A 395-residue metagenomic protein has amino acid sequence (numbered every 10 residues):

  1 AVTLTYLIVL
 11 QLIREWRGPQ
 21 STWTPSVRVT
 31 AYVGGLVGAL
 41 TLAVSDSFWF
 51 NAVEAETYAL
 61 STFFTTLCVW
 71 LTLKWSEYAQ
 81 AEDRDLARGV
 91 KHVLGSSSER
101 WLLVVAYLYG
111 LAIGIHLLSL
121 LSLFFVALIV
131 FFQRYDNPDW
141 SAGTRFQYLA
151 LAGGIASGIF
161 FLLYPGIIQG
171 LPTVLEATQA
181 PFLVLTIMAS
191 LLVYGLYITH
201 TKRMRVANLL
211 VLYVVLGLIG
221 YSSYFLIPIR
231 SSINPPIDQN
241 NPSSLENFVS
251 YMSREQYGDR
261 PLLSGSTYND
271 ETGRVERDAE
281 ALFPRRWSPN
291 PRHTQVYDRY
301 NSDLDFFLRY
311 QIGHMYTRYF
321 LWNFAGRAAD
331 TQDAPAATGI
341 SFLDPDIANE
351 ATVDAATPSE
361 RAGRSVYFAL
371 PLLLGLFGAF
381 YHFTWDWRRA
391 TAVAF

Functional and structural regions predicted by a protein language model:
A1-W23, L67-L71, L373-F380: Transmembrane-helix motifs of polytopic, lipid-linked glycan transferases
I13, R17-S21, P25-V29, C68-W101 (+3 more regions): Membrane-interface transmembrane helices that cradle and orient dolichyl/undecaprenyl
G18-R28, A39-T62, Y109-S119, F161-T178 (+1 more regions): Aromatic- and kink-enriched transmembrane "portal" helix at the membrane-lumen/periplasm boundary that abuts
A31, G35-V44, G153-I167, Y194 (+1 more regions): Transmembrane and membrane-interface helices of multi-pass, inner-membrane envelope-modifying transferases
F64, L103, L118-F132, L185-L191: Transmembrane-embedded, aromatic-rich helix segments that form part of the hydrophobic channel/pocket engaging
P138-A150, L175-L183, H200-V215: Membrane-interfacial entry segments at the cytosolic side of transmembrane helices
S231-A379: Lumenal/periplasmic acceptor-binding loop at the mouth of the active site in multi-pass, GT-C-fold membrane enzymes
F377-A394: Membrane-interface helix-loop-helix junctions at transmembrane boundaries of multi-pass membrane enzymes, predominantly
